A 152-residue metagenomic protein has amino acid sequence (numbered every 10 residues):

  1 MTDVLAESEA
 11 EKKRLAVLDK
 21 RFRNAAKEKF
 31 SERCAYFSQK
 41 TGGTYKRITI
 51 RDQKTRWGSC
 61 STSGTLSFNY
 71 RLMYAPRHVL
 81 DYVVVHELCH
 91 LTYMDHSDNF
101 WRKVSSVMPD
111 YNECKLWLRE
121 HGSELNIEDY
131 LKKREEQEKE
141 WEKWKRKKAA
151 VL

Functional and structural regions predicted by a protein language model:
M1-D81, L91-L152: Active-site-proximal or metal-binding-adjacent scaffold patches in catalytic folds
V84: Walker B beta-strand of ABC/ABC-like P-loop ATPase nucleotide-binding domains, specifically the conserved hydrophobic
E87: Walker B catalytic acidic pair
